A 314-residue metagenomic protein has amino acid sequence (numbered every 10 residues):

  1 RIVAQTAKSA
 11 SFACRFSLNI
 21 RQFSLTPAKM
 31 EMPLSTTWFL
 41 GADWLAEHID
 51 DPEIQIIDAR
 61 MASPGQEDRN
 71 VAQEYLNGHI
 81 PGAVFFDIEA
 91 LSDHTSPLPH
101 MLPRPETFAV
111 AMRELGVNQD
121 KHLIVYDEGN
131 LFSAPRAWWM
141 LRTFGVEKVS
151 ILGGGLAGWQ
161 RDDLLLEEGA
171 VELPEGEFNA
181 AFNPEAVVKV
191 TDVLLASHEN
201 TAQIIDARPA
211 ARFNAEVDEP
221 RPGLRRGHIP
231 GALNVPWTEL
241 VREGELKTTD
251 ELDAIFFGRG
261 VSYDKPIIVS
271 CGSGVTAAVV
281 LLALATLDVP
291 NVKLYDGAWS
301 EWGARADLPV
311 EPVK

Functional and structural regions predicted by a protein language model:
F23-K314: Cytosolic catalytic domains that perform sulfur/thiol-centered chemistry
